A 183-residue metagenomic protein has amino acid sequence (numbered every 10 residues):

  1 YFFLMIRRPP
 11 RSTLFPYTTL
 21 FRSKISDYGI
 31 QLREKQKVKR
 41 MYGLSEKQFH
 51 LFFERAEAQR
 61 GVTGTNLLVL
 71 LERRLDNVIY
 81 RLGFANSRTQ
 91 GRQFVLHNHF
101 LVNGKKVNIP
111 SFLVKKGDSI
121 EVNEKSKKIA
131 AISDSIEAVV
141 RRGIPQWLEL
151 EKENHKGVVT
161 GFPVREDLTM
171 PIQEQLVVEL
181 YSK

Functional and structural regions predicted by a protein language model:
M5-L20: Short, small-residue-biased leader/transition segments that mark boundaries at the very start of proteins
P16-L82, I109-K183: Ferredoxin-like alpha/beta domains used as RNA- or RNAP-binding modules
R81, L96-H97: The C-terminal cap of the DNA-recognition helix in HTH/winged-HTH DNA-binding domains, marking the helix-to-coil
L82-R88: A contiguous catalytic/ligand-binding core that recognizes phosphate-bearing ligands
R88, F94-V95, V114: Short, well-ordered loop/turn sites that connect or cap secondary structure elements
